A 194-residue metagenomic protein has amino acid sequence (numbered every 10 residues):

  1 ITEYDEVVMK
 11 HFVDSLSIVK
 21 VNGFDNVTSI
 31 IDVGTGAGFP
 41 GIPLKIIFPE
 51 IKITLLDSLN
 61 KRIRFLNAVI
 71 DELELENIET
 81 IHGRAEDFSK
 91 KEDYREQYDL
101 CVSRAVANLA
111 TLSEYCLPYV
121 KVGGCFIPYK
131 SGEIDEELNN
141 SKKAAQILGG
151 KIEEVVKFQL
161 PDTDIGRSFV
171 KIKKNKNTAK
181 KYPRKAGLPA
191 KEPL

Functional and structural regions predicted by a protein language model:
I1-I31, K61-R64, A68-I78: Class I SAM-dependent transferase core
A37-E50: Conserved SAM-binding loop of SAM-dependent methyltransferases across substrates and taxa, primarily the Class I
F48, V120-V122: Helix-to-beta-strand junctions that scaffold the AdoMet/dcAdoMet cofactor pocket in Class I SAM-dependent enzymes
K52-D57: Conserved SAM-binding motif I beta-strand of class I
R62-R64, I134, L138: Short alpha-helix immediately C-terminal to the canonical SAM-binding loop
E86-L100: A short acidic, Gly/Pro-enriched loop at the edge of an enzyme's catalytic core that lines a small-molecule cofactor
G123-E133: Conserved beta-strand signature within the Rossmann-like core of class I S-adenosyl-L-methionine
N139-L194: SAM/dcSAM-binding transferase cores
